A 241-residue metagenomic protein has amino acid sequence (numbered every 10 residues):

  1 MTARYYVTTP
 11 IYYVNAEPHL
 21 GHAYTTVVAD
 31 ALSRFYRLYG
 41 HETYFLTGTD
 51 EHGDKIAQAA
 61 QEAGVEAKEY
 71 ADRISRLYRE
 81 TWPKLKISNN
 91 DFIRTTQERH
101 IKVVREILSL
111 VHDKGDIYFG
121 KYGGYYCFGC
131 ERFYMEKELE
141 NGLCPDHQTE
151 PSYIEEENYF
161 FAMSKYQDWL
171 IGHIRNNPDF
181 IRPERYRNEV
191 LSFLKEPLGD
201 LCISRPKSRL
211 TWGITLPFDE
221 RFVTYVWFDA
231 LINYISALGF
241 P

Functional and structural regions predicted by a protein language model:
T2-G40, Y44-T47, R99-V103, I154-P241: Structured secondary-structure scaffolds
T2-I117: N-terminal Rossmann-like or analogous alpha/beta NTP/dinucleotide-binding catalytic cores that position adenine
A63-I214: Residue patterns forming the tRNA-binding/recognition surfaces of aminoacyl-tRNA synthetases and related DALR
